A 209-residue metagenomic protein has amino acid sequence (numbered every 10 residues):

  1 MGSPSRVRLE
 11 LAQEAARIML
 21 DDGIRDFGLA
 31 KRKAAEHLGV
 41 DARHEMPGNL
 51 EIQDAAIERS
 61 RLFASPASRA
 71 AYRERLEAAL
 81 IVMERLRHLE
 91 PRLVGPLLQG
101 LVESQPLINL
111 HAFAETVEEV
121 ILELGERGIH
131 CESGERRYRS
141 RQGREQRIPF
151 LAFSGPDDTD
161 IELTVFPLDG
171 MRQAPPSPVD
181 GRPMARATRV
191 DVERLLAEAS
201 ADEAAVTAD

Functional and structural regions predicted by a protein language model:
G2-I24, K31-S104, E115-D209: Catalytic core of pol beta-like nucleotidyltransferases
